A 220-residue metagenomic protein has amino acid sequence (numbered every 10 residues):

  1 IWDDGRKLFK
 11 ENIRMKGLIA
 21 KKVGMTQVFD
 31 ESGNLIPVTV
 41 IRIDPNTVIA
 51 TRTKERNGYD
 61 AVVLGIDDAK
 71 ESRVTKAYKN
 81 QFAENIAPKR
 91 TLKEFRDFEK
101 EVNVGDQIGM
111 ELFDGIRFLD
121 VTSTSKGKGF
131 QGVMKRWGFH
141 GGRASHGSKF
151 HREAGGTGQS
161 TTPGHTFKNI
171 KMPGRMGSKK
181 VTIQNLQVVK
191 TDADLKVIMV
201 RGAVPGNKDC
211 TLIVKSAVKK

Functional and structural regions predicted by a protein language model:
F9-K220: Extended basic (Lys/Arg/His-rich) segments that typically form rRNA-contacting surfaces in ribosomal proteins
